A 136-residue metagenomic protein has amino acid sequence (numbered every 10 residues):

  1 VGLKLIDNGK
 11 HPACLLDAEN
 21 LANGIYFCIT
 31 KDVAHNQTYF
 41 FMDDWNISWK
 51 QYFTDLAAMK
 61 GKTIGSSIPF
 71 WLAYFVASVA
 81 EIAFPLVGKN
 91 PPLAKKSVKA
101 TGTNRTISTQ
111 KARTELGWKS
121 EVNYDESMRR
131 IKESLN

Functional and structural regions predicted by a protein language model:
V1-D7, K89-P91: A short C-terminal helix-loop "cap" of Rossmann-like NAD(P)-dependent dehydrogenase/epimerase domains
I6-H11, Y39-N46, A57-K60, T101-T103 (+1 more regions): Glycine-rich Rossmann NAD(P)(H)-binding loop
D7-I29, N36-Q37: Substrate-positioning beta->alpha
A13-E19, I47, I107, V122: Residue-level signal for the nucleotide or nucleotide-sugar donor/cofactor binding architecture
A18, Q51-T54, V79-G117: Conserved C-terminal active-site "lid" loop/helix of NAD(P)H-dependent oxidoreductases that clamps the redox cofactor
F27-P92, R129-R130: Mid/C-terminal beta-alpha module of Rossmann-like enzyme folds, strongest in SDR-family dehydrogenases/epimerases
I107-E115, K119-N136: Amphipathic terminal alpha-helices
